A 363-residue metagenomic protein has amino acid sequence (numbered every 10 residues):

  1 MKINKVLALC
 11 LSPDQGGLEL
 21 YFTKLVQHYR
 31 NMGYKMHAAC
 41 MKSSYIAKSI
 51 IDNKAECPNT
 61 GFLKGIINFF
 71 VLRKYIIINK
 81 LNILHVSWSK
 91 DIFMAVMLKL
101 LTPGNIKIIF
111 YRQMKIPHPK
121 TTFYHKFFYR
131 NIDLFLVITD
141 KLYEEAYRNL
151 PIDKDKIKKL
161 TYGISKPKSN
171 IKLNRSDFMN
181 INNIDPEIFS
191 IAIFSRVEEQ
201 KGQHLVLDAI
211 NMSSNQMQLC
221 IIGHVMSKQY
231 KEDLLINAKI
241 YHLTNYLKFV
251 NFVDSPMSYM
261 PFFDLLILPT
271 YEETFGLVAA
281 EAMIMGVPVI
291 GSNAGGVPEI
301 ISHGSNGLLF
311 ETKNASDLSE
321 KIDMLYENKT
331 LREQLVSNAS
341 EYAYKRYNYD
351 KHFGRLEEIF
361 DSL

Functional and structural regions predicted by a protein language model:
G16-K24, F189, I193-M212, E232 (+4 more regions): A conserved mid-protein helix/loop that constitutes part of the nucleotide-sugar donor-binding site
A39-C40, P288-G291, I301: Short hydrophobic beta-strand element within catalytic cores of glycosyltransferases and related nucleotide-activated
A39-S44, I164, F194, Q218-E232: Glycosyltransferase donor-sugar binding loop
G104-I138: A conserved, positively charged/aromatic
I132-I157, I164-K166: A short, active-site helix/loop in glycosyltransferases that binds the activated sugar's phosphate group
N180, D317, M324, L331-R346 (+1 more regions): A short, well-ordered alpha-helix in the C-terminal region of glycosyltransferases
F252, Y271: Aromatic "clamp/platform" in nucleotide-sugar-dependent glycosyltransferases that forms part of the donor/acceptor
H303-G304, L308-A315, M324-T330: Conserved acidic donor-binding segment of nucleotide-sugar-dependent glycosyltransferases
